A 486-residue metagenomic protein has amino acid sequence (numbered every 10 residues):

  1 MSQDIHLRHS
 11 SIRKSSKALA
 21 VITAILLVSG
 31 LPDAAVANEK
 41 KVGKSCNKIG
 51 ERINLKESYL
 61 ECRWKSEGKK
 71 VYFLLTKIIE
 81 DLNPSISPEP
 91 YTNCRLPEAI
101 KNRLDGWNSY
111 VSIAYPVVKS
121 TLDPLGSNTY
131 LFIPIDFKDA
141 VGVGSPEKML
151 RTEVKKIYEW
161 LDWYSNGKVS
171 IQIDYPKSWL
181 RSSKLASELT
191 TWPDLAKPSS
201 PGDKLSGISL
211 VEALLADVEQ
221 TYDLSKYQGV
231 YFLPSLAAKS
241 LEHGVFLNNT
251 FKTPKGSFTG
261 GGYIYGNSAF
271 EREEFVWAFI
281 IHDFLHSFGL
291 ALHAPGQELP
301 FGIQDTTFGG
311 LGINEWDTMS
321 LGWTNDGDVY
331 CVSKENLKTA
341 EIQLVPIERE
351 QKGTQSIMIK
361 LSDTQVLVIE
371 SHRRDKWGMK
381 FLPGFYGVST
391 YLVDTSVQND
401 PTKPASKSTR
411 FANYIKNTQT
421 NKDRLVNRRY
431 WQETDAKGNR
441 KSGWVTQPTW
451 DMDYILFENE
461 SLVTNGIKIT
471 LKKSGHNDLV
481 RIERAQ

Functional and structural regions predicted by a protein language model:
D4-A20: Bacterial N-terminal signal peptides that target proteins for export
V21-L31: Hydrophobic core
A34-A37: Boundary at the C-terminal end of the N-terminal hydrophobic targeting segment
K56-W64: Extracellular disulfide-bonded cysteine-rich modules/repeats
I78-P84, Y91, P97-R103, N248-F270 (+1 more regions): Non-catalytic C-terminal accessory/binding modules of secreted extracellular proteins
L82-F275, F284, M379, G466-K472 (+1 more regions): Zn2+-dependent metallopeptidase catalytic core
I86, L224, G229, A237-P383: Extracellular hydrolytic enzyme modules, especially secreted metalloproteases of the metzincin/thermolysin-like class
